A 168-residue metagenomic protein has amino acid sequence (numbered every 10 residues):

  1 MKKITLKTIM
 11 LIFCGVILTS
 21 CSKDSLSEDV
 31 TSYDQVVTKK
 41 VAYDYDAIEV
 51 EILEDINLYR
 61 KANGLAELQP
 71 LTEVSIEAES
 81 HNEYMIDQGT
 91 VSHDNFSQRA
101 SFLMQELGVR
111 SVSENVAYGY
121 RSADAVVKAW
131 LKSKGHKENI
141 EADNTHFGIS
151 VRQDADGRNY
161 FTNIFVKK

Functional and structural regions predicted by a protein language model:
M1-V91, A142-K168: N-terminal targeting leaders of exported, membrane, and organelle-targeted proteins
I76-A123: Short, surface-exposed glycine/acidic/tryptophan-bearing loops
K137-E141: Short active-site loop/helix that positions an aromatic residue
